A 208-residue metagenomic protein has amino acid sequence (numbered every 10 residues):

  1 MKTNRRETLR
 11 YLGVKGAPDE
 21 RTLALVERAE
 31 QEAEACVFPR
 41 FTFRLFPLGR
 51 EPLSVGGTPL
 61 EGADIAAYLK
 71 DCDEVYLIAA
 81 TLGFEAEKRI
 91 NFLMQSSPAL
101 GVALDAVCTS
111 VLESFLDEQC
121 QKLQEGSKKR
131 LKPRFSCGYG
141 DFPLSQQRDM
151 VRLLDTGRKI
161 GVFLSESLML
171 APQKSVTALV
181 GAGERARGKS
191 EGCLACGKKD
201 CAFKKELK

Functional and structural regions predicted by a protein language model:
M1-S96, L100: Active-site helix-to-loop segments that bind/position phosphate- or nucleotide-bearing substrates and donors across
L12, E125, V180-A182: Feature targets compositionally biased, intrinsically disordered low-complexity regions with long contiguous runs
A24, R28, S110, S114 (+1 more regions): Conserved active-site and cofactor/substrate-binding residues in soluble primary-metabolism enzymes
Q31-F38, Q124, K128, K198-C201 (+1 more regions): Generic secondary-structure signature for well-ordered alpha-helical cores
K70-S136: Conserved mixed alpha/beta catalytic, RNA-binding, or beta-rich assembly cores of soluble enzyme, regulatory
L82, K129-K205: Short terminal or interdomain "cap/linker" segment that borders an active site or interface and mediates
I90-N91, K205-K208: Short conserved micro-motifs at the rims of enzyme active sites and ligand-binding pockets
